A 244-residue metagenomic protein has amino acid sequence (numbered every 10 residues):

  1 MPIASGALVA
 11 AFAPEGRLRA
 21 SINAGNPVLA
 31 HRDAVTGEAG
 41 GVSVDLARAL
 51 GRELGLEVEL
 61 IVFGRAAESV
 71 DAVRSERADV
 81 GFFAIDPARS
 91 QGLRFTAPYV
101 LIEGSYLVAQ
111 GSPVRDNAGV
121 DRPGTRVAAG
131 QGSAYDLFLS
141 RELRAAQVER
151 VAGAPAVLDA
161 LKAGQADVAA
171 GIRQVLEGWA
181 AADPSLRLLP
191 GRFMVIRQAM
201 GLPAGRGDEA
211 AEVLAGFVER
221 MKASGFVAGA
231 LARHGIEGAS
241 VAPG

Functional and structural regions predicted by a protein language model:
M1-A10, A134-V151, L188, E219-G244: Ligand-binding clefts/hinges and TM-proximal coupling segments of bilobed small-molecule sensing domains
M1-A84, R89, R150, S224 (+1 more regions): Extracytoplasmic small-molecule ligand-binding "clamshell" domains of the periplasmic binding protein/Venus flytrap
L18-A24, A118-Y135, Q147-V148: Short loop->beta-strand "edge-of-pocket" segments that line small-molecule binding or catalytic clefts across diverse
A24, V100-V108, R173, E177-E219 (+1 more regions): Periplasmic-binding protein-like
L50, V73-R74, V120, A160-K162 (+2 more regions): Hydrophobic residues within well-ordered alpha-helices
A67, F83-G92, R141, K162-M194: A ligand-binding cleft/hinge motif common to bilobed small-molecule-binding domains
A88, G111-A118, E149, G205-E212: Short helix-loop capping/hinge motifs at secondary-structure junctions, enriched in acidic/polar residues
Y99, V108-R126: Flexible hinge/capping segments at coil-to-helix
